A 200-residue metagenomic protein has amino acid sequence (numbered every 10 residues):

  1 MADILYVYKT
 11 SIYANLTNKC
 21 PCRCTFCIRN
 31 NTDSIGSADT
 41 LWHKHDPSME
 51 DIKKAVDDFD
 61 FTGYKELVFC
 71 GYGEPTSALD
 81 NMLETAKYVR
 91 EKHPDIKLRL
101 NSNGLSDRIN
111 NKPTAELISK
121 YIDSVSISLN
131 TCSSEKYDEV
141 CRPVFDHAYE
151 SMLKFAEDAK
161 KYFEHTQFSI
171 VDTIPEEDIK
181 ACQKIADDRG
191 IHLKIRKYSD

Functional and structural regions predicted by a protein language model:
M1, K54-V56, N111-T114: A generic local structural motif
A2-S48: Canonical Radical SAM [4Fe-4S] cluster-binding loop centered on the CxxxCxxC motif and its immediate flanking residues
A14, L67-F69, Y137: Generic structural signal for conserved hydrophobic packing positions in ordered secondary structure
N30-V68, D80: Conserved alpha-helical substructure of the radical SAM core
L67-C70, R99-N101: Extended hydrophobic secondary-structure segments that form protein cores and membrane-embedded regions
G73: Short, charge-patterned binding micro-sites
T76-D200: Conserved AdoMet/S-adenosylmethionine-binding subsite of the radical SAM
